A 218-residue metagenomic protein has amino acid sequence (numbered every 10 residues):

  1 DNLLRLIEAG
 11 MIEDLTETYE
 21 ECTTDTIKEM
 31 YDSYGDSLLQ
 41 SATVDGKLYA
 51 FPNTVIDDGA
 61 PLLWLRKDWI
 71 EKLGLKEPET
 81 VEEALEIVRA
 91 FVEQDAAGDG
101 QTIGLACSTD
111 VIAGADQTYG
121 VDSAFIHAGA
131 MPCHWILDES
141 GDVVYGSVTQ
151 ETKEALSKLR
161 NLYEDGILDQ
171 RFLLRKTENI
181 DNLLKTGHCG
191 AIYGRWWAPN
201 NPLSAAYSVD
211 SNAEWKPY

Functional and structural regions predicted by a protein language model:
D1-Y218: Extracytoplasmic/secretory soluble proteins
